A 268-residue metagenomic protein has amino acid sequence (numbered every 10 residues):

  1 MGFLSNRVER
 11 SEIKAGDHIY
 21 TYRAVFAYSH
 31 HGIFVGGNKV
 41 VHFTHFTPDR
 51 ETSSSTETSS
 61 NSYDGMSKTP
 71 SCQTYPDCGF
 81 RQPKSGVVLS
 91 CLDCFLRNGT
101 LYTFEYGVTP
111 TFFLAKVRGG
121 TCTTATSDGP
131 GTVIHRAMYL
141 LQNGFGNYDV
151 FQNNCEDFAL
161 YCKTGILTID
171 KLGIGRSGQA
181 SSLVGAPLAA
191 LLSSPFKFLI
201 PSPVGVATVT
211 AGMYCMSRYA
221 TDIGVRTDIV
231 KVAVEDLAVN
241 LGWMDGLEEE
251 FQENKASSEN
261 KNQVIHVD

Functional and structural regions predicted by a protein language model:
M1-D268: Cysteine-nucleophile amide-bond enzymes
